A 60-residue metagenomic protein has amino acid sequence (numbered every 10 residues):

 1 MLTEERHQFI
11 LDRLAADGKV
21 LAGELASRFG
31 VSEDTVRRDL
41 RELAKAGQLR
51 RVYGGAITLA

Functional and structural regions predicted by a protein language model:
L2-A60: HTH-adjacent hinge/linker in prokaryotic transcriptional regulators
